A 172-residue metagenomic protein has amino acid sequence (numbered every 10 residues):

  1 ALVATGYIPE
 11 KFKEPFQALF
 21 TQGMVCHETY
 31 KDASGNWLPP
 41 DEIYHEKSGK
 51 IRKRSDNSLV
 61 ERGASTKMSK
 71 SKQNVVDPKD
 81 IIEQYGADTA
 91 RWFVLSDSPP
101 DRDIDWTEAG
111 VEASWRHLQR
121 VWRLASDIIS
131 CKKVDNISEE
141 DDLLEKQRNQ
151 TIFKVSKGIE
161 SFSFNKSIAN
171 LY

Functional and structural regions predicted by a protein language model:
A1-G6: Alpha-helical support elements that line or immediately flank enzyme active sites and cofactor-binding pockets
K13-Y172: Long, charged, mostly alpha-helical binding arms that flank functional sites
